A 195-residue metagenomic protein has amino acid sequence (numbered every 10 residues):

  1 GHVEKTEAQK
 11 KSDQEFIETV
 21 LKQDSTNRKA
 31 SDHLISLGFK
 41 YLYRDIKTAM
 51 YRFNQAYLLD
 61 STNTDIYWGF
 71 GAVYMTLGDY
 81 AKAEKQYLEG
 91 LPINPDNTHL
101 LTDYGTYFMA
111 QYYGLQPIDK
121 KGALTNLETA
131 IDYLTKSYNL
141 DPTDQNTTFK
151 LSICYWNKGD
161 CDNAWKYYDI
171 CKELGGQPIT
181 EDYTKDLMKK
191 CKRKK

Functional and structural regions predicted by a protein language model:
G1-Y43: N-terminal leader/linker segments that initiate helical-solenoid repeat arrays
L21-S25, Y57, L91, Y138 (+1 more regions): A conserved position within tetratricopeptide repeats
T26, L59, I93, L140-D141 (+1 more regions): Short coil/turn linker motifs that delimit alpha-helical repeat modules in TPR/alpha-solenoid proteins
K29, Q145-N146, I153-K195: Terminal, low-structured helical/coil segments at or just beyond the last alpha-helical repeat
K40, A56, V73, Y107 (+2 more regions): Residue-level signature for tetratricopeptide repeat
K40, I46, T62-K150: Alpha-helical adaptor scaffolds
